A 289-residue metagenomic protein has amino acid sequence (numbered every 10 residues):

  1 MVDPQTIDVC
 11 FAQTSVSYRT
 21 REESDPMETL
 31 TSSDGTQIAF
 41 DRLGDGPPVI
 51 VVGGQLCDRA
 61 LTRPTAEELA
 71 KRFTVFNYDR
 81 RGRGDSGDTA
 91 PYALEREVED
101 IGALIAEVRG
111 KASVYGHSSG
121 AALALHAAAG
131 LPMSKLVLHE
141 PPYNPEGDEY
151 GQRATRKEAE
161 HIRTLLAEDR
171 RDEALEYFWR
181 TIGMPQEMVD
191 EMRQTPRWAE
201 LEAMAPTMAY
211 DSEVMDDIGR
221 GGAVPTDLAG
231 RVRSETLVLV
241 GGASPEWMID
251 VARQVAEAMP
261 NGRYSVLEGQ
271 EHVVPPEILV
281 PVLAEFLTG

Functional and structural regions predicted by a protein language model:
T29-G87: Conserved HGGG/HGGXW glycine-rich cap/lid loop of the alpha/beta-hydrolase fold
E67, F76-Y115: Active-site loop/oxyanion-hole signature of alpha/beta-hydrolase fold enzymes
D79-R83, P142, E268-Q270: Short beta-to-alpha linker loops that shape the active-site pocket of alpha/beta-hydrolase fold enzymes
G116, G120, A124: Gly/Ala-rich beta-loop-alpha elbow adjacent to hydrolase catalytic centers
A129-L166: Flexible "cap/lid" loop of the alpha/beta hydrolase fold
D169-A209: Conserved alpha/beta-hydrolase catalytic His-Asp/Glu region
E200-E257, V266-E268, V274-P276: Conserved serine/cysteine hydrolase catalytic core
P260-G289: Catalytic active-site module of serine/aspartate enzymes centered on a nucleophile-bearing elbow/loop
